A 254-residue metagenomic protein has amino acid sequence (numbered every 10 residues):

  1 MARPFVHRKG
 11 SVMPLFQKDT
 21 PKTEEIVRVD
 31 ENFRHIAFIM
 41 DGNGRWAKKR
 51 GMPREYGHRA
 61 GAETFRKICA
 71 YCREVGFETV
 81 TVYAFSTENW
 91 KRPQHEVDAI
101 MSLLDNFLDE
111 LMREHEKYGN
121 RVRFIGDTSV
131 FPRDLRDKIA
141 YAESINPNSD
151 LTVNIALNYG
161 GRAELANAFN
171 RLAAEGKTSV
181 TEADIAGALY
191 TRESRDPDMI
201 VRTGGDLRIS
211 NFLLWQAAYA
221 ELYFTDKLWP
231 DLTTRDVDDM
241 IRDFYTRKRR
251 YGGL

Functional and structural regions predicted by a protein language model:
A2-L254: Flexible, compositionally biased loop and terminal segments
